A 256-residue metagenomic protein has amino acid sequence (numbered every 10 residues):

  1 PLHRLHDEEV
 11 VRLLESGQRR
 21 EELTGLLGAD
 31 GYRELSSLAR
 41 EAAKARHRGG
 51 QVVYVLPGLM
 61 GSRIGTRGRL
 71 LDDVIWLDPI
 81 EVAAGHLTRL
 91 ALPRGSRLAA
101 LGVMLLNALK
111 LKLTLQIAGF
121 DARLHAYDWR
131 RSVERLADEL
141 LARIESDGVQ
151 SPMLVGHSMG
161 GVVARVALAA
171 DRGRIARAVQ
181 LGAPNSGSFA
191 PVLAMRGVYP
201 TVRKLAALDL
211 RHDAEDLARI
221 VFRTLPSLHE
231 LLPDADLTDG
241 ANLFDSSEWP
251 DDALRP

Functional and structural regions predicted by a protein language model:
P1-E215, F222: N-terminal non-catalytic accessory region
I220-P256: Glycine-rich, aromatic-lined ligand/substrate-binding cores of catalytic and carbohydrate-binding domains
